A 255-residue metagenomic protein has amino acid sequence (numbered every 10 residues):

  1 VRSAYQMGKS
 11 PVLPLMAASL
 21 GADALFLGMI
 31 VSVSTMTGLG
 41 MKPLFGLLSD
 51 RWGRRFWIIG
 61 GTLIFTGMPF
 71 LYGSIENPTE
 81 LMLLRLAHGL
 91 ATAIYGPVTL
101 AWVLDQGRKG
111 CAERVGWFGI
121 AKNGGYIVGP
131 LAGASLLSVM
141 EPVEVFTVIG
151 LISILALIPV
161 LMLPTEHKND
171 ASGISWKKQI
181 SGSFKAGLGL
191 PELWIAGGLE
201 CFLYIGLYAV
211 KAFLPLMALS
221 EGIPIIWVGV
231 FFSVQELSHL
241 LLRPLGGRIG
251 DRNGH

Functional and structural regions predicted by a protein language model:
V1-T35, W194-I195, L199, Y204-E221 (+1 more regions): Helix-loop boundary and gating motifs at the non-cytosolic
T35-P43, Y126-I127, E236-P244: Residue-level signature of mid-helix packing/kink "hotspots" within the transmembrane helices of 12-pass Major
K42-G53, L137, R243-G254: Helix-to-loop junctions at the C-terminal end of transmembrane segments in multipass secondary transporters
F56-F70, G150: Structural signature of the two symmetry-related core transmembrane helices
T79-A87: Paired small-residue
L86-N123: Cytoplasmic helix-loop-helix junction between adjacent transmembrane helices in 12-TM secondary transporters
L151-D170: C-terminal membrane-cytosol helix-exit motif in multi-pass small-molecule transporters
T165-A196: Juxtamembrane intracellular "pre-TM" segments in multi-pass secondary transporters
